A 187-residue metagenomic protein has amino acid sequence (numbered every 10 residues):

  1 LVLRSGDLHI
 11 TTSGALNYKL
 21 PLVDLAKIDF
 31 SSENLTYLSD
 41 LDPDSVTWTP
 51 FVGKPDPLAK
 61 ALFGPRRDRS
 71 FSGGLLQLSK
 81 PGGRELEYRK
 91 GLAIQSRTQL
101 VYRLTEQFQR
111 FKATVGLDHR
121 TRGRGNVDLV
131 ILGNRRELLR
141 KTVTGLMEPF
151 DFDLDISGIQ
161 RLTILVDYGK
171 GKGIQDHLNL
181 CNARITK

Functional and structural regions predicted by a protein language model:
L1, S5-D7, T11-K187: Gly-Asp-aromatic-enriched flexible segments
